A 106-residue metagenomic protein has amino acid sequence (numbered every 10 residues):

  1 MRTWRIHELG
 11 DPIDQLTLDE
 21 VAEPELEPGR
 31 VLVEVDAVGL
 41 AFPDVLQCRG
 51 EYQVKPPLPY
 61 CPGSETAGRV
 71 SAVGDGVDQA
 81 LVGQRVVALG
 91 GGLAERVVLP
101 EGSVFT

Functional and structural regions predicted by a protein language model:
M1-R2: Extreme N-terminal starter segment of soluble prokaryotic enzymes
R5-E8, V35: Pocket-edge structural micro-motifs
I6, C48, S71-A72, V98-L99: Short beta-strand-to-turn element immediately C-terminal to the catalytic PLP-Schiff-base lysine in fold type I
E8, E23, L99-E101: Active-site donor-binding loop signature of nucleotide-sugar glycosyltransferases
G10-L18, F42-D44: Short N-terminal binding/cap micro-motifs at the start of the first secondary-structure element
Q15, L46, P57, Q79 (+1 more regions): NAD(P)H dinucleotide-binding glycine-rich loop of Rossmann-like/cofactor-binding domains, especially the beta1-alpha1
A22-L40, E51-G92: Glycine-rich beta-strand-centered segment in the early N-terminal region that forms part of a ligand/cofactor-binding
